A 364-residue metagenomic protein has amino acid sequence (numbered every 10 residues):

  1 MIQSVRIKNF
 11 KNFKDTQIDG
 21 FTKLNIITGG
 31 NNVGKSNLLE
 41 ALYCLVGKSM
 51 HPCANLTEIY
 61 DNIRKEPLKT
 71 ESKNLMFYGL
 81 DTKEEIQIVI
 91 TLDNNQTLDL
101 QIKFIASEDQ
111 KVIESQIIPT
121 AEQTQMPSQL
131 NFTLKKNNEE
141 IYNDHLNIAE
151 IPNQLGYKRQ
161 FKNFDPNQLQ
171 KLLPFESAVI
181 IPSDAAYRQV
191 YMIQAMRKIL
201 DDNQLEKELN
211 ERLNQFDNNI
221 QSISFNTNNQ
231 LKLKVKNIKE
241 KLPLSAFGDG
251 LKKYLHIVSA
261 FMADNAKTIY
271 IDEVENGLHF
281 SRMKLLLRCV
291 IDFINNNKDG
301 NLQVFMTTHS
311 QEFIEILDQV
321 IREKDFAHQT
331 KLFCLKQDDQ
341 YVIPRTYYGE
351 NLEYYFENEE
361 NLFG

Functional and structural regions predicted by a protein language model:
M1-L56, I238-G364: Switch/communication elements of ASCE P-loop NTPase nucleotide-binding domains
K48-D264, T268, K336-F356, N361-G364: Phosphate-coordinating catalytic segments in nucleotide- and nucleic-acid-processing enzymes
